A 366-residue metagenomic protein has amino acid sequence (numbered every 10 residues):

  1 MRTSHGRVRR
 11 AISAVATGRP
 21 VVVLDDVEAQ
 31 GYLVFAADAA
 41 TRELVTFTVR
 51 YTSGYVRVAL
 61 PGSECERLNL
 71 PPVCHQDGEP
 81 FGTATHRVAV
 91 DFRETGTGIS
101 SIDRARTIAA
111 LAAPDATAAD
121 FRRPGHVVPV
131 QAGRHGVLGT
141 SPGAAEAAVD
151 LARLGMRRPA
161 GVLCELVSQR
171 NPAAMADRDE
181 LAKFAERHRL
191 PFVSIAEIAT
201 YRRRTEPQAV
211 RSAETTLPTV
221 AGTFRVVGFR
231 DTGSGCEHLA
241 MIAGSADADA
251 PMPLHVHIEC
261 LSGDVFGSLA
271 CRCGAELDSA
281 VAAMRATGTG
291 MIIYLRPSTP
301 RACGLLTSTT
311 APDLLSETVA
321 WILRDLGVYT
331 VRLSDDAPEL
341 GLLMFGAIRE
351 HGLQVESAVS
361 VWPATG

Functional and structural regions predicted by a protein language model:
M1-G366: Catalytic domains of riboflavin
